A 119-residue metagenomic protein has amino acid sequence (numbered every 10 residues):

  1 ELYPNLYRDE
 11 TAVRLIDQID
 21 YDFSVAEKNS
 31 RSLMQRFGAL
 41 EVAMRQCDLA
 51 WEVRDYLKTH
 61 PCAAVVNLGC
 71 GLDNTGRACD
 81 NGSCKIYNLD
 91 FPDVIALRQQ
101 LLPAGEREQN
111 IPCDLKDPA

Functional and structural regions predicted by a protein language model:
E1-V66, C70-C113, P118: Rossmann-like AdoMet
